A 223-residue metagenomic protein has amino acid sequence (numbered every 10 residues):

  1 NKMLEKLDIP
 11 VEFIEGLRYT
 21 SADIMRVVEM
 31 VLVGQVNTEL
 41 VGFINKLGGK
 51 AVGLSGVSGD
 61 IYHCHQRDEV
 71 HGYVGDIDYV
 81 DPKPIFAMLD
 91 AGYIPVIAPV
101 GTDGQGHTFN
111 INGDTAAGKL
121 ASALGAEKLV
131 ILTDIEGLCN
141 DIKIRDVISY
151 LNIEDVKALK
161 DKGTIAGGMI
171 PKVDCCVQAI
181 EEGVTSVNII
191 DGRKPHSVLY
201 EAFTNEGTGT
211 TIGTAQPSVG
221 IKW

Functional and structural regions predicted by a protein language model:
N1-R193, Y200, T204, A215-W223: Nucleotide/pyrophosphate-binding catalytic subdomain
I212: Conserved donor nucleotide-binding strand/loop of the catalytic core
